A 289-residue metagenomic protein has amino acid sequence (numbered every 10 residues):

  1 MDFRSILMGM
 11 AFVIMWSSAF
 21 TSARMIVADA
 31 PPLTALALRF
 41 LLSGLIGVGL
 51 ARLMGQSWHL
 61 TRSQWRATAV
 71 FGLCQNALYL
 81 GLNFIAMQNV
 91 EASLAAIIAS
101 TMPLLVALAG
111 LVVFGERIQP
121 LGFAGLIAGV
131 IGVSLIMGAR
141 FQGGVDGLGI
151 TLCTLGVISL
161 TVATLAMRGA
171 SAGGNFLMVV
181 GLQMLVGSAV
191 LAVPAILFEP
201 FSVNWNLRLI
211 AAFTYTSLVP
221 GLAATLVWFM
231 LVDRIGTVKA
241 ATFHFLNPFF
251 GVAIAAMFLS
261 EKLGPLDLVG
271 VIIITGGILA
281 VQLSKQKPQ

Functional and structural regions predicted by a protein language model:
M1-A37, S43, Q142-G169, A189-V190 (+2 more regions): Glycine-/small-residue-enriched transmembrane alpha-helix faces in small-molecule transporters and effluxers
M15, A19-F20, V48-A99, L135 (+1 more regions): Specific transmembrane alpha-helical segments of multi-pass solute transporters/efflux pumps, especially DMT/EamA
S17, T21, V48, G72-A77 (+9 more regions): Hydrophobic/small/kink-forming positions within alpha-helical transmembrane segments of polytopic membrane proteins
T21-A30, Q88-N89, S134-L148, A195-F213 (+1 more regions): Membrane-interface helix termini and inter-helical loops of multi-pass transporters
T34-L45, C74-Q75, N83-R117, G122 (+3 more regions): Specific alpha-helical transmembrane segments that line the substrate/conduction pathway and gating interfaces
L36-L38, N76, L80, L94-T101 (+2 more regions): Helix-helix packing/entry segments at the starts of transmembrane helices
G47, T101, A109, I118-G138 (+5 more regions): Hydrophobic transmembrane alpha-helices of multi-pass small-molecule transport proteins
G47, V106-L108, V112, G143-E199 (+2 more regions): Transmembrane alpha-helical segments that form core, pore/gating elements of small-molecule transporters/exporters
